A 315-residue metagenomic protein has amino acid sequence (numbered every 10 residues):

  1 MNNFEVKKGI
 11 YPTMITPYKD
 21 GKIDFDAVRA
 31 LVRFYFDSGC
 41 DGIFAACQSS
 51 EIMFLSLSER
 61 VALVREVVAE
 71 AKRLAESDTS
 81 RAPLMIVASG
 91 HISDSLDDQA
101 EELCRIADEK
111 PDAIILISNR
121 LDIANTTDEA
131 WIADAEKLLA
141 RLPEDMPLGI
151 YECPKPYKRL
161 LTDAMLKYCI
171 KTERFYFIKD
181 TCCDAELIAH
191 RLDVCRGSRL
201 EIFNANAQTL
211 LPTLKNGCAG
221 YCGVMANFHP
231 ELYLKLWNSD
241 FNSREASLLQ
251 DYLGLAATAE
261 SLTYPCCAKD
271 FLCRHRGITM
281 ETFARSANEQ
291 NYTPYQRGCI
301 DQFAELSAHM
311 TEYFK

Functional and structural regions predicted by a protein language model:
N2-L160: Active-site beta->alpha loop and helix N-cap motifs at the rims of alpha/beta catalytic domains
Y11-P17, S38, K110, C218 (+1 more regions): C-terminal alpha-helical cap/extension of soluble enzyme domains
V28, V64, Q99, A135 (+3 more regions): A general structural signal for well-ordered alpha-helical segments in protein cores
L55-S58, T126-E129, H190-R191, K215 (+2 more regions): Short secondary-structure transition/capping segments
L63-V64, A71, G197-S198, D240-N242 (+1 more regions): Short alpha-helix boundary/capping motifs
L74, D78-T79, P111, R174 (+2 more regions): Structural alpha-beta junctions
K137-M146, C153-T263: Catalytic alpha/beta core domains of metabolic enzymes, predominantly
